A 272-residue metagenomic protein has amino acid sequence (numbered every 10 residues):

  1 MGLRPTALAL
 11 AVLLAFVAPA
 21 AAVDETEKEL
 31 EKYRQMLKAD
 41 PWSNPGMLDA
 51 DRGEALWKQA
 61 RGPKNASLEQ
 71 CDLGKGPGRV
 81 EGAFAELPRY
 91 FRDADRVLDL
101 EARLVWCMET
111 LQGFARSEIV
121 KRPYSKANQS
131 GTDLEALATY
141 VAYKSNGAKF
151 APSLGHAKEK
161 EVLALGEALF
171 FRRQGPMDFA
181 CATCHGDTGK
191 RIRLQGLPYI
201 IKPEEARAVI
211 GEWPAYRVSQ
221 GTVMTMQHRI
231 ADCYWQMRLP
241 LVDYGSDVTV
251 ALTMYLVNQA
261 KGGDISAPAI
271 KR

Functional and structural regions predicted by a protein language model:
M1-L8: Bacterial N-terminal signal peptides that target proteins for export
A9-A15: Bacterial N-terminal signal peptides
A22-M47, K58-A136, N146-G147, R172-R272: Electron-transfer interface patches adjacent to heme c in soluble/periplasmic c-type cytochromes and di-/multiheme
L137-V141: Hydrophobic, well-structured mid-protein blocks that either form specific transmembrane helices
A148-L165: Solvent-exposed, charged amphipathic helical/linker segments at domain boundaries
